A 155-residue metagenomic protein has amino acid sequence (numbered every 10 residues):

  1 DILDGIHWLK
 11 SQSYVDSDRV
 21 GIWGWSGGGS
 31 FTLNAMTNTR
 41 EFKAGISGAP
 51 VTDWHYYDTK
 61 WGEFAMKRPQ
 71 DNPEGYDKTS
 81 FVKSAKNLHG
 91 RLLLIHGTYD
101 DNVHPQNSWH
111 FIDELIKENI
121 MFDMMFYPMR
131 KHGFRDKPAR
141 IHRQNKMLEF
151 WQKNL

Functional and structural regions predicted by a protein language model:
D1-L155: Active-site-proximal cap/loop segments of hydrolase catalytic domains
